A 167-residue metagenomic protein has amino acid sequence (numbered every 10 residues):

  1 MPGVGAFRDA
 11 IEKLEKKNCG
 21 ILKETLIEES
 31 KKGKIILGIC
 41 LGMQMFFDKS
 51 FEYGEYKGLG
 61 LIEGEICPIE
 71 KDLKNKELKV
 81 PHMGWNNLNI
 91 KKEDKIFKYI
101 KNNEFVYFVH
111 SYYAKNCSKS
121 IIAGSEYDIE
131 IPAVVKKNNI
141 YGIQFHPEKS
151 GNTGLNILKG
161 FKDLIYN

Functional and structural regions predicted by a protein language model:
P2: Short, charge-patterned binding micro-sites
G5-M83: Cysteine-nucleophile active-site neighborhood
E28-K31, E65-N167: Amide-donor transfer/coupling interface in amidating biosynthetic enzymes
